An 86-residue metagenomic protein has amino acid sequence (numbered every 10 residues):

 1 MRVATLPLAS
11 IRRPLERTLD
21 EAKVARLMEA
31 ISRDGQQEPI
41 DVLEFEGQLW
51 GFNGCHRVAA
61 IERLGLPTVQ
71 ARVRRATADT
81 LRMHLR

Functional and structural regions predicted by a protein language model:
M1-R75, D79-R86: Short, charged/polar connector segments at secondary-structure boundaries
